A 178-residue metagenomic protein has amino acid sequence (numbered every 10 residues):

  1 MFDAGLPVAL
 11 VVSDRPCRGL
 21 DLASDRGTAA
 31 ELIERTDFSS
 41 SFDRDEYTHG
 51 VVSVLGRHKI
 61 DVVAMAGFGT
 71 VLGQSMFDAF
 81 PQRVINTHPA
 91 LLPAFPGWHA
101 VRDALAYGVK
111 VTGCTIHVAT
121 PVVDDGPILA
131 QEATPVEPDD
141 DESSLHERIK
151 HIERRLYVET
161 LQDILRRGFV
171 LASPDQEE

Functional and structural regions predicted by a protein language model:
M1-E178: One-carbon transfer enzymes
